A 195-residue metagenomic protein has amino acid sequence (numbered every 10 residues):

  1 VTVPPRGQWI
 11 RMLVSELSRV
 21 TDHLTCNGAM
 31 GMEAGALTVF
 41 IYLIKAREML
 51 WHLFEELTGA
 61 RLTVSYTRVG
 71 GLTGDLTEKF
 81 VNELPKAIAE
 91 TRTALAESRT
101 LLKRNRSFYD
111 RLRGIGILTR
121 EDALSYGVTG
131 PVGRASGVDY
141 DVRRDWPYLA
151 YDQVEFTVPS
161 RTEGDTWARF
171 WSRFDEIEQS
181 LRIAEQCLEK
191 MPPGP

Functional and structural regions predicted by a protein language model:
V1-P195: Active-site bordering "gate/hinge" segments that shape substrate access to catalytic or cofactor-binding pockets
